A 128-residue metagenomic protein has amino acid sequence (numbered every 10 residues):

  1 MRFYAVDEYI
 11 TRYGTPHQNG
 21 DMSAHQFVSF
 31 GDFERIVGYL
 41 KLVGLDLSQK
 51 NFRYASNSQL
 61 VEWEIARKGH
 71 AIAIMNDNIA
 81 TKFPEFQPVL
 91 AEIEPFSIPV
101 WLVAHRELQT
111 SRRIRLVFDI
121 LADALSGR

Functional and structural regions predicted by a protein language model:
R2-V100, G127-R128: C-terminal regulatory
E92-R128: A late-sequence structural motif
